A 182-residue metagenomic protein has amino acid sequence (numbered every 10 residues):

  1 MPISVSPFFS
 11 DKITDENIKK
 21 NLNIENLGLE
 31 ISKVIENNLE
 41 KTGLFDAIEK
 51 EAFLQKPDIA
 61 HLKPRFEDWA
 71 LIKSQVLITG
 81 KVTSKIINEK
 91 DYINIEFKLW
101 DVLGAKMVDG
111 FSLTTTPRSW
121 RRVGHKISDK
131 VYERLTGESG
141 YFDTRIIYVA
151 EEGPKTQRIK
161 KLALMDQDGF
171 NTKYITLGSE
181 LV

Functional and structural regions predicted by a protein language model:
M1-R65, I78-K81: Short beta-strand->alpha-helix linker/helix-N-cap micro-motif that forms a surface specificity/interaction loop
A60-K130: Amphipathic beta-strand/beta-sheet edge segments enriched in Tyr/Trp
T79, I146-E151: Residue position within the beta-strands of beta-propeller blades
N88-N94, P154-A163: Structural motif
L99, A163-D166: Conserved blade-register residue in beta-propeller folds
T115-R118, G178-V182: Short coil/turn segments at the loop-to-beta-strand junctions that recur within blades of beta-propeller repeat folds
S139, E151-K160, L177-E180: A flexible loop/linker signature enriched in serine peptidases of the S9 family
M165-L181: Multi-bladed beta-propeller domains
